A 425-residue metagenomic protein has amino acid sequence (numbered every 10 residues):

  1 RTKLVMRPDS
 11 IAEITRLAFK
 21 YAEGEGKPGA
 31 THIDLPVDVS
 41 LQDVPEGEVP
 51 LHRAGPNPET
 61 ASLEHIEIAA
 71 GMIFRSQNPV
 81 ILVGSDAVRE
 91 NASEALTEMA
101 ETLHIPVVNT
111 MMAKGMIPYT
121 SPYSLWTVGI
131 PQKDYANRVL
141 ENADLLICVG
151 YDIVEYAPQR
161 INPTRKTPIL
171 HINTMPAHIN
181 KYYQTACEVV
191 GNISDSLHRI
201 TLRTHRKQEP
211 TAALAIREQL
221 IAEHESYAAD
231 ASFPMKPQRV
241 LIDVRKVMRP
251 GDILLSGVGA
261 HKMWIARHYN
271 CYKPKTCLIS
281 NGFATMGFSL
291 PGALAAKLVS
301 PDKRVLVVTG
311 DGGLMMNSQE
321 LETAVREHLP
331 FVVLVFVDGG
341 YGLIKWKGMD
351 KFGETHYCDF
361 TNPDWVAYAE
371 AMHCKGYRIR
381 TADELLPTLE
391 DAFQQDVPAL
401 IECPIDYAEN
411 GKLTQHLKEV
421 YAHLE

Functional and structural regions predicted by a protein language model:
R1-E13, L35, A113-I216, G348 (+2 more regions): Glycine-rich, acidic loop regions that bind phosphate or pyrophosphate groups
R1-L41, M111-K114, L140, Y151-H171 (+1 more regions): Conserved thiamine diphosphate
L17, G55, E59-I68, R75 (+3 more regions): Glycine-rich ThDP/TPP pyrophosphate-binding loop and its adjacent helix/strand module within ThDP-dependent enzymes
L17, Y21-R75: Conformationally flexible catalytic loops at phosphate/diphosphate-handling active centers
Y21-K27, H65-P79, M99, L140-N142 (+3 more regions): Glycine-rich phosphate/diphosphate-binding loops that line cofactor/substrate pockets in enzymes
V39-T60, M349-F352, L385-E425: Glycine/aspartate-rich loop-and-adjacent alpha/beta segment that forms the canonical ThDP
S85-L170, Y272-D302, N317-Q319, M349-D350 (+3 more regions): Glycine-rich, anion-gripping cofactor-binding loops and their flanking helix/strand elements in enzyme active sites
E218-A296, D302: Active-site diphosphate/adenylate-binding microenvironment
